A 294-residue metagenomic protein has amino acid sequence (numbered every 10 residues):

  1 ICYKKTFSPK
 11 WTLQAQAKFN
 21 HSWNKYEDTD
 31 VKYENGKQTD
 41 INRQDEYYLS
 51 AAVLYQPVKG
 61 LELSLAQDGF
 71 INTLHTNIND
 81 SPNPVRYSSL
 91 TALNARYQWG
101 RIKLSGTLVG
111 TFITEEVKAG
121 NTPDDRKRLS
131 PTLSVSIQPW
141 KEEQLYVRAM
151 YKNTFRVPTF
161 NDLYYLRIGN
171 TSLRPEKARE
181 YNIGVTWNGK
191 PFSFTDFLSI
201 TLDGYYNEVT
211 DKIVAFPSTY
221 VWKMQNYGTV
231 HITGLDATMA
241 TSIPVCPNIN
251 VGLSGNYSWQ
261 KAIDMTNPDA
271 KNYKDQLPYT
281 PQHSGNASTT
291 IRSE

Functional and structural regions predicted by a protein language model:
I1, K25-E34, L74-P82, E116-D124 (+3 more regions): Outer-membrane beta-barrel translocator domains and adjoining extracellular loop/strand segments of Gram-negative
I1, Q44-A52, R86-A92, R128-T132 (+5 more regions): Transmembrane beta-barrel architecture of outer-membrane proteins
I1-N72: Outer-membrane beta-barrel domain signature, strongest for Gram-negative TonB-dependent receptors and also present
K10-Y26, Q138-W140, Y146-M150, P175-S242: Membrane-embedded beta-barrel scaffold of Gram-negative outer-membrane proteins
N35-D45, D80-Y87, N121-K127, G169-K177 (+2 more regions): Replace "Gram-negative outer membrane beta-barrel proteins" with "bacterial and organellar outer membrane beta-barrel
L49, T91, G169, D211 (+2 more regions): Residue-level marker for the onset of beta-strands and adjacent loop->beta junctions in well-ordered domains
L54-N207, T290: Structural signature of Gram-negative outer-membrane beta-barrels, strongest in the C-terminal barrel of TonB-dependent
K59, R101, S199-E208, Q225-E294: Gram-negative outer-membrane beta-barrel transporters
